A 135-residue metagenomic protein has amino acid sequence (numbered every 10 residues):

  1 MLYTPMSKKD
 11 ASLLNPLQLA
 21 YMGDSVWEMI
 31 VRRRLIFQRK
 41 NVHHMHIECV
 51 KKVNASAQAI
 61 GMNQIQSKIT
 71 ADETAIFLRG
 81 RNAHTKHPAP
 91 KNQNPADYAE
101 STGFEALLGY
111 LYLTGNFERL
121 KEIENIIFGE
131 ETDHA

Functional and structural regions predicted by a protein language model:
M1-A135: Double-stranded RNA-binding/processing signature
